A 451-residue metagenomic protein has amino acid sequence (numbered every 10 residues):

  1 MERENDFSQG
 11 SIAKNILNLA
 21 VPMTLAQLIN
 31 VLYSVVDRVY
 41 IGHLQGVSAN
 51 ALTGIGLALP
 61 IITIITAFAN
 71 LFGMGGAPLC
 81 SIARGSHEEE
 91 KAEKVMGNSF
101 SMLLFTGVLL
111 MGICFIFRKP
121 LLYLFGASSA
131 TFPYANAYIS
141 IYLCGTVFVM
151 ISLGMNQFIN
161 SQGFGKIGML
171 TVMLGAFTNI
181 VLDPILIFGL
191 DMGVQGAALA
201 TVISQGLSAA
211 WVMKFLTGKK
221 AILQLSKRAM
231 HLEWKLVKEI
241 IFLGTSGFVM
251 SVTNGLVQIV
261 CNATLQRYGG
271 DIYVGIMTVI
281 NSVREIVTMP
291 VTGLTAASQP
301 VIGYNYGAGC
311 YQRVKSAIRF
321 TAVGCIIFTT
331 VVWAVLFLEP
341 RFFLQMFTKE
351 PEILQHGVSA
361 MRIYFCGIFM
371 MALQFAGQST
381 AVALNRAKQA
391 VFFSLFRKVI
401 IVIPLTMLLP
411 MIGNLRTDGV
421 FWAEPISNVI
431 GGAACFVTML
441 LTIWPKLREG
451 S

Functional and structural regions predicted by a protein language model:
M1-A20, C80-V147, G189-T245, I302-G367 (+1 more regions): Short alpha-helical transmembrane segments in multi-pass integral membrane proteins
F7-V39, H43-V47, P60-G75, L79 (+6 more regions): N-terminal transmembrane alpha-helices
N18-D37, I141, G175, S204-S208 (+3 more regions): Transmembrane helical elements of multi-pass membrane transporters/channels
M23, Q27, V39, P78 (+16 more regions): Transmembrane alpha-helix boundary and packing residues in multipass membrane permease domains and related
L28, L32-T53, L122-S129, I185-M192 (+5 more regions): Helix-terminus/linker motif at the lipid-water interface of multi-pass membrane proteins
A49-P60, I139, A198, D271-I286 (+2 more regions): Small-residue hotspots at the loop-to-helix junctions and early N-terminal turns of transmembrane alpha-helices
L52-G112, V149-G168, N262, I276-A334 (+2 more regions): Small-residue-rich hydrophobic transmembrane alpha-helices
Y142-N160, G168-A176, A197-A210, T292-T295 (+3 more regions): Short runs within selected transmembrane alpha-helices of multi-pass transporters and secretion channels
